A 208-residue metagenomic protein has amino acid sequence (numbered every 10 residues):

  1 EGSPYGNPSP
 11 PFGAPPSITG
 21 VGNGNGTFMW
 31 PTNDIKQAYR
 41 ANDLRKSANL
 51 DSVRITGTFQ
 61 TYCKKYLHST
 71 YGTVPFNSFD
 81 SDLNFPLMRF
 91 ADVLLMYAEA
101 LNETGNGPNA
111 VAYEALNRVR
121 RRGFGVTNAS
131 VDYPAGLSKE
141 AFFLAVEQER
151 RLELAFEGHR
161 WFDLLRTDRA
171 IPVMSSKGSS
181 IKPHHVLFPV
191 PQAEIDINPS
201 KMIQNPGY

Functional and structural regions predicted by a protein language model:
E1-I18, D80, N84-F85, R120 (+1 more regions): Long, intrinsically disordered, low-complexity segments
E1-T56, M174: An aromatic- and glycine-enriched ligand-binding surface/loop that stacks and positions planar moieties
W30-F90: Flexible, polar/acidic helix-loop-strand segments at domain edges
P31-T32, N109, P191: Residue-level signal for threonine
N42-K46, V53, V126, E153-E157 (+1 more regions): Short secondary-structure junctions and interdomain/linker hinges
D43, F85-V119, F143-E157, L164: Extended, hydrophobic/aromatic-rich amphipathic alpha-helical segments that build helical scaffolds
